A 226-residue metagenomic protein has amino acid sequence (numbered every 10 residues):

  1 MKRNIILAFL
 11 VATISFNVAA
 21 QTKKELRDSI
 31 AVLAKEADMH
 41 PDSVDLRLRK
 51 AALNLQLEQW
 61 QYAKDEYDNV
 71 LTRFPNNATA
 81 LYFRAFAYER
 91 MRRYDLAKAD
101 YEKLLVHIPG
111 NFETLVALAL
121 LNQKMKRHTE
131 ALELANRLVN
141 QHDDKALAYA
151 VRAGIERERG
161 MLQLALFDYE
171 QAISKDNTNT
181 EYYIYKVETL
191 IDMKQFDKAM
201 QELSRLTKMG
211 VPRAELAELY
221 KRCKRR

Functional and structural regions predicted by a protein language model:
N17-Q61, D65: N-terminal leader/linker segments that initiate helical-solenoid repeat arrays
K24-D28, E188, D192-R226: Terminal, low-structured helical/coil segments at or just beyond the last alpha-helical repeat
M39, R73-F74, H107-I108, Q141 (+2 more regions): Structural marker of alpha-solenoid helical repeat scaffolds
V44-D45, A78-T79, F112-E113, A146-L147 (+2 more regions): Helix-start (N-cap) detector for alpha-helical repeat units in TPR-like alpha-solenoids, especially tetratricopeptide
Q56, R90-M91, K124-M125, E158-R159 (+2 more regions): Register position in tetratricopeptide repeats
